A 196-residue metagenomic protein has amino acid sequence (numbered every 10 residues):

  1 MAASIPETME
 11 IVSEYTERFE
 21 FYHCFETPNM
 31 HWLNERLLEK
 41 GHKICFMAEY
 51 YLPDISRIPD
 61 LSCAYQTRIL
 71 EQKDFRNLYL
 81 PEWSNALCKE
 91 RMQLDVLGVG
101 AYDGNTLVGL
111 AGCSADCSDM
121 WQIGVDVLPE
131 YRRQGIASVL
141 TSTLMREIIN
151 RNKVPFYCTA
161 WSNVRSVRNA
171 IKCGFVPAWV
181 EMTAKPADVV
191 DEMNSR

Functional and structural regions predicted by a protein language model:
M1-D74: Acyl-donor-binding surface of acyltransferase catalytic domains
A3-I5, H31, G98-G100, A115 (+3 more regions): Long, contiguous binding/interaction regions
H23, I148-A160: Conserved GNAT acetyl-CoA-binding A-motif
E49-R57, T183-R196: C-terminal "cap" of GNAT-fold acetyltransferases
E90-M120, G124-L128: A conserved beta-strand-loop-helix scaffold within acyl/acetyltransferase catalytic domains
M120, L128-V139, V164: Conserved glycine-rich acetyl-CoA-binding loop
R133-E147, R168, K172: Conserved acetyl-CoA-binding loop-helix of GNAT-fold acetyltransferases
Y157-R168, V176, T183-V189: Conserved beta-strand-loop-alpha-helix junction that forms the acyl-donor binding cleft
